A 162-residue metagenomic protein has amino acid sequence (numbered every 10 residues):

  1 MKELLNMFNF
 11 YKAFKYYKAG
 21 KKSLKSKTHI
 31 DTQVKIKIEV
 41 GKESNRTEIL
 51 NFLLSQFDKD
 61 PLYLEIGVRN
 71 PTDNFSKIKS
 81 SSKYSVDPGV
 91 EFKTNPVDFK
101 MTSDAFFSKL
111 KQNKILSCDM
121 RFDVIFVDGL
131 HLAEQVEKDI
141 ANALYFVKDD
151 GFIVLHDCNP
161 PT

Functional and structural regions predicted by a protein language model:
M1-T162: A short alpha-helical cap/connector motif
